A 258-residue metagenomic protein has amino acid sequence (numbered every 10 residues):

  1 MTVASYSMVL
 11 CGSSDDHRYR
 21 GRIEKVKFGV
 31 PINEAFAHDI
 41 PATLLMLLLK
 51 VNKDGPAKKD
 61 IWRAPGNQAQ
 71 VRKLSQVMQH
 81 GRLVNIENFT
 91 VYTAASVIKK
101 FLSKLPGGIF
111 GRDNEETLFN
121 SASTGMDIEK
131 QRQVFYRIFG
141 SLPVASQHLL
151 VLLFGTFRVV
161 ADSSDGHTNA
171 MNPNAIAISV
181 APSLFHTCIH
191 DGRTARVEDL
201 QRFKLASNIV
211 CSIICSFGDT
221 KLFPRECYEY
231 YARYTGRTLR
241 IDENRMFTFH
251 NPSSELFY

Functional and structural regions predicted by a protein language model:
M1-H38, M46, S123, Q133-A145 (+1 more regions): Intrinsically disordered, low-complexity regulatory regions in eukaryotic signaling/scaffold proteins
T2-E129, C215-G218, R225, E229: Catalytic and GAP-homology cores of small GTPase regulators
K100-G108, V159, S163, H186: Amphipathic alpha-helical interaction surfaces
G107, V144-Q147: Alpha-helix boundary/capping and short turn/kink residues
H148-L152: Alpha-helical solenoid repeats of the armadillo/HEAT superfamily in eukaryotic scaffolding/adaptor proteins
F154-F157: HEAT-repeat alpha-solenoid elements in large eukaryotic scaffold proteins
